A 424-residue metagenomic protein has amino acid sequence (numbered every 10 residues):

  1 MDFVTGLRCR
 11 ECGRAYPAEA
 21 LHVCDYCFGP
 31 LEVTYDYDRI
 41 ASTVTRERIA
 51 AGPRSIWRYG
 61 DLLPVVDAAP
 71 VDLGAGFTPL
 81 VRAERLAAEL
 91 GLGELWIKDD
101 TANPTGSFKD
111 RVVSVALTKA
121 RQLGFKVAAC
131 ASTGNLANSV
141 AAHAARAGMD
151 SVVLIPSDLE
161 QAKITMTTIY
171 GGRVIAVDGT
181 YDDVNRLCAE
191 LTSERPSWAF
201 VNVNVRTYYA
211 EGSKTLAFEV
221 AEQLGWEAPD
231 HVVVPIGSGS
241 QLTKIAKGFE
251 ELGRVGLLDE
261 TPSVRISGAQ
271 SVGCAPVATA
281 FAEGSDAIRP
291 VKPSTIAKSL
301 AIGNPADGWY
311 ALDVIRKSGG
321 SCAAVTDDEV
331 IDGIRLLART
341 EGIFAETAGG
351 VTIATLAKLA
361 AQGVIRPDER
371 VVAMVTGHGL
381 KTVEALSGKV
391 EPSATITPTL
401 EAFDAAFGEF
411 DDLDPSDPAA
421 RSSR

Functional and structural regions predicted by a protein language model:
M1-R424: PLP-dependent amino-acid enzyme catalytic core
